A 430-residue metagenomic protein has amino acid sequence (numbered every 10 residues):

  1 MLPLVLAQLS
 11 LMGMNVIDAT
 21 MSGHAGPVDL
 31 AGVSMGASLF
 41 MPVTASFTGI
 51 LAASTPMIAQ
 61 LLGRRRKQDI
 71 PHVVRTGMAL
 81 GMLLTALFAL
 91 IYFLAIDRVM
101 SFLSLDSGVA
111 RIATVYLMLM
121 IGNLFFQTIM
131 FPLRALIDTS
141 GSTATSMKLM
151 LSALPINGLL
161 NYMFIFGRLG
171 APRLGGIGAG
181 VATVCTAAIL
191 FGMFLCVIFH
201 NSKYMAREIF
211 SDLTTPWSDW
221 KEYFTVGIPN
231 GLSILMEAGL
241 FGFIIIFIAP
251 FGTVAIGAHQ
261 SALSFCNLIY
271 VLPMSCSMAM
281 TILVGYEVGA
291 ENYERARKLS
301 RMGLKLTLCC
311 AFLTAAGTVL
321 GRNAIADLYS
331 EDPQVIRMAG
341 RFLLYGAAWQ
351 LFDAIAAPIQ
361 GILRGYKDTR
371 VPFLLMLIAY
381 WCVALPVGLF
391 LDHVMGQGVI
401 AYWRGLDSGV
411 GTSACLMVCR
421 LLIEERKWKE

Functional and structural regions predicted by a protein language model:
M1, I58-F125, A171-I228, V284-W349 (+1 more regions): Short alpha-helical transmembrane segments in multi-pass integral membrane proteins
M1-T20, H24-A25, S38-A53, M57 (+7 more regions): N-terminal transmembrane alpha-helices
L2-D18, L119, A153, T186-L190 (+4 more regions): Transmembrane helical elements of multi-pass membrane transporters/channels
Q8-M12, A45, T85, A89 (+12 more regions): Residue-level hotspots within the lipid-embedded alpha helices of multi-pass solute transporters
L9-A31, M100-S107, M163-L174, L235-L268 (+3 more regions): Helix-terminus/linker motif at the lipid-water interface of multi-pass membrane proteins
L30-L90, Q127-S146, I245, A258-R322 (+1 more regions): Small-residue-rich hydrophobic transmembrane alpha-helices
L51, L119-D138, S146-N157, A179-L195 (+5 more regions): Short runs within selected transmembrane alpha-helices of multi-pass transporters and secretion channels
Y92, A135, N161, I165 (+8 more regions): Structural signal for membrane-spanning alpha-helices in multi-pass inner-membrane proteins, emphasizing helix cores
